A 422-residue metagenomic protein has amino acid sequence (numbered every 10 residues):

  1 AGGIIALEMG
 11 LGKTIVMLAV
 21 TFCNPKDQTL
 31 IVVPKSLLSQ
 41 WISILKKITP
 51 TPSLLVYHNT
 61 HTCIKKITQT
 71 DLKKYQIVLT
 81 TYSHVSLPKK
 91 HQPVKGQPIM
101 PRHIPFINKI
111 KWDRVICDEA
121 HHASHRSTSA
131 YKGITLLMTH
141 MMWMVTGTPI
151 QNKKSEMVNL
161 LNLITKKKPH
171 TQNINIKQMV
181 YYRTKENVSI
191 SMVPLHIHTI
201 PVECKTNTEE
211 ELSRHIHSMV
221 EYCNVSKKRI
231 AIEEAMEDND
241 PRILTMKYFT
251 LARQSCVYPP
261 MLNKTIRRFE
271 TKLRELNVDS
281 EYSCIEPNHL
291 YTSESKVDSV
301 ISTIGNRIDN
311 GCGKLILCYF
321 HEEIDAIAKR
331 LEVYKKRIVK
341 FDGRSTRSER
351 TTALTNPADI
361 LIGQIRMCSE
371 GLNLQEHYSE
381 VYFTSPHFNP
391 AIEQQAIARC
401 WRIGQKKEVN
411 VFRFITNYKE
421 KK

Functional and structural regions predicted by a protein language model:
A1, L11-V16, F22-T128, K168 (+8 more regions): SF2 helicase/translocase NTPase motor core, specifically the RecA-like lobe 1 inter-motif segment between Walker
A1-G2, E8-M9, V16-P25, M192-T208 (+2 more regions): Conserved Helicase C-terminal RecA-like lobe
I5-G10, M17, I31, L45 (+15 more regions): Generic structural signal for small/hydrophobic residues in well-ordered secondary structure, especially within
L11, S36-L38, H61-T62, S83-S86 (+14 more regions): Short, solvent-exposed loop/turn segments at secondary-structure junctions
K13, L37, W41, A130 (+5 more regions): Alpha-helical interaction elements in eukaryotic regulators
L79-T80, H84-V85, I104-K109, E119 (+5 more regions): Inter-lobe coupling linker of SF2 helicases/translocases
L137-H170, V188-Y222, G363-K422: SF2 helicase/translocase ATPase core recognition
